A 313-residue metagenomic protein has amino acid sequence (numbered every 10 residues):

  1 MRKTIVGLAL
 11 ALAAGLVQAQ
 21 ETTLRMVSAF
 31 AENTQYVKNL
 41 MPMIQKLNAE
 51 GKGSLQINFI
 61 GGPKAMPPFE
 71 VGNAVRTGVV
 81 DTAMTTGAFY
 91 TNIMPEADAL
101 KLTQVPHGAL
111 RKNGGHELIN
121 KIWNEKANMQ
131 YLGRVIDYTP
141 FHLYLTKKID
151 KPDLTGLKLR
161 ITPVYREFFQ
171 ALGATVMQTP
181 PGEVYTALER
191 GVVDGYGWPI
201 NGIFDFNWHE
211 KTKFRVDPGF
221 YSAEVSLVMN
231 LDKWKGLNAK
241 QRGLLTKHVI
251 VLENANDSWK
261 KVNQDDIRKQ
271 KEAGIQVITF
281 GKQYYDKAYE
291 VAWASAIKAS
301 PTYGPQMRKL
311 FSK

Functional and structural regions predicted by a protein language model:
M1-T4: Positively charged n-region of N-terminal signal peptides that target proteins for export
G7, Q20-A109, N124-K313: N-terminal secretory/targeting leader peptides
A14-L16: N-terminal signal peptide c-region/cleavage motif recognized by signal peptidases
E117-L118, I122: Core domains of carbohydrate- and sulfate-ester-processing enzymes
